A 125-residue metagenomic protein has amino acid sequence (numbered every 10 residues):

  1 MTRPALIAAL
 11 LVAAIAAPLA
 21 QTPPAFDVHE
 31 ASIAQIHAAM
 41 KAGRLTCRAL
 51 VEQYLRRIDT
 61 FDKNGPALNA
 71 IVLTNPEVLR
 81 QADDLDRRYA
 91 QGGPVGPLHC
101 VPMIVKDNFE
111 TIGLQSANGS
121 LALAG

Functional and structural regions predicted by a protein language model:
M1-T2: N-terminal secretory signal peptides that target proteins for export/translocation
A5-A17: Bacterial N-terminal signal peptides
Q21-A117, L121-L123: Short, well-ordered alpha-helical
